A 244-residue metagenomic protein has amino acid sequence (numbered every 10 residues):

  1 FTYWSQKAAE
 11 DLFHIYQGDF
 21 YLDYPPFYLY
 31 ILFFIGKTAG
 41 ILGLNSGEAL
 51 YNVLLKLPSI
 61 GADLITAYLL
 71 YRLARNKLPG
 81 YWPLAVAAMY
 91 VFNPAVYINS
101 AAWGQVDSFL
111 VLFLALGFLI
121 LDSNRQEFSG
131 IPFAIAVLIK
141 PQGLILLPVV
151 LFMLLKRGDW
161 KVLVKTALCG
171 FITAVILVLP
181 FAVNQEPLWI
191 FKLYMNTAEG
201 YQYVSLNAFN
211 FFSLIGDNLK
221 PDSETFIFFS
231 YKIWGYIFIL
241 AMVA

Functional and structural regions predicted by a protein language model:
F1-F27, F34-L44, Q185-L193: Extracytosolic helix-loop segments that constitute the early lumenal/periplasmic catalytic or substrate-binding loops
V53-L78, L116, L240-A244: Transmembrane-helix motifs of polytopic, lipid-linked glycan transferases
L64, T197-A244: Aromatic/glycine/proline-enriched transmembrane-helix motif characteristic of membrane-embedded glycan-assembly enzymes
L69, F109-Q126: Specific aromatic-rich, kink-prone transmembrane helix
P83, I120-I135: Short hydrophobic alpha-helices at membrane interfaces in multi-pass membrane enzymes
V86-F92, F133, V137: Short helix- or helix-capping micro-motifs that position conserved polar/aromatic residues at function-defining sites
A101-F109: Short acidic/glycine- and proline-prone juxtamembrane loop motifs at membrane-interface regions of multi-pass membrane
I145-I172, A182-E186: Perimembrane helix-loop-helix junctions
